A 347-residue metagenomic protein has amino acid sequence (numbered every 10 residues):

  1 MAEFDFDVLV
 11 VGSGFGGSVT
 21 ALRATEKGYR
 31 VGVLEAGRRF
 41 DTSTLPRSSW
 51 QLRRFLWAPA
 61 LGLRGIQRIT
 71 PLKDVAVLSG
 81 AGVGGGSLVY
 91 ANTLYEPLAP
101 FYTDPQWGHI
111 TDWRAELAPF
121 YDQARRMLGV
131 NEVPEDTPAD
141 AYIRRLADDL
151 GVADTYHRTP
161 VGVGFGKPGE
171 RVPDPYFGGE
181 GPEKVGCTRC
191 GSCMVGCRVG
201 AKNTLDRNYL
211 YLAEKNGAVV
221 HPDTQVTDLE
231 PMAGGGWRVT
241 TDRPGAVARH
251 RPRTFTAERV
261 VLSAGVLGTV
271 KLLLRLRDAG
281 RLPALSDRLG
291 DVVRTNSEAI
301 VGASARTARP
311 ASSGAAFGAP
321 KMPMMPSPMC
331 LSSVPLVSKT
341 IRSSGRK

Functional and structural regions predicted by a protein language model:
M1-D5, A248-H250: A short, basic/flexible loop-to-alpha-helix module at the beginning of a structural domain
F6-V33: N-terminal Rossmann-like FAD-binding beta1-loop-alpha1 element of flavoenzymes
E26, G37-T42, R47, V199 (+6 more regions): Glycine-rich loop(s) and the adjacent beta-strand/alpha-helix scaffold that form part
V31-A36, F55-L56: Hydrophobic or amphipathic alpha-helical targeting/insertion segments
L52-D136, P335: Redox-cofactor-proximal catalytic regions of oxidoreductases
R68-V75, G80, V130-P134, V152-G164 (+1 more regions): A short alpha-helix-loop-beta-strand transition element characteristic of N-terminal alpha/beta dinucleotide-binding
P71-L72, G86, Y90, I110 (+1 more regions): FAD cofactor-binding and catalytic pocket of flavoenzymes
D112-D223: Conserved redox-cofactor binding core of oxidoreductases
